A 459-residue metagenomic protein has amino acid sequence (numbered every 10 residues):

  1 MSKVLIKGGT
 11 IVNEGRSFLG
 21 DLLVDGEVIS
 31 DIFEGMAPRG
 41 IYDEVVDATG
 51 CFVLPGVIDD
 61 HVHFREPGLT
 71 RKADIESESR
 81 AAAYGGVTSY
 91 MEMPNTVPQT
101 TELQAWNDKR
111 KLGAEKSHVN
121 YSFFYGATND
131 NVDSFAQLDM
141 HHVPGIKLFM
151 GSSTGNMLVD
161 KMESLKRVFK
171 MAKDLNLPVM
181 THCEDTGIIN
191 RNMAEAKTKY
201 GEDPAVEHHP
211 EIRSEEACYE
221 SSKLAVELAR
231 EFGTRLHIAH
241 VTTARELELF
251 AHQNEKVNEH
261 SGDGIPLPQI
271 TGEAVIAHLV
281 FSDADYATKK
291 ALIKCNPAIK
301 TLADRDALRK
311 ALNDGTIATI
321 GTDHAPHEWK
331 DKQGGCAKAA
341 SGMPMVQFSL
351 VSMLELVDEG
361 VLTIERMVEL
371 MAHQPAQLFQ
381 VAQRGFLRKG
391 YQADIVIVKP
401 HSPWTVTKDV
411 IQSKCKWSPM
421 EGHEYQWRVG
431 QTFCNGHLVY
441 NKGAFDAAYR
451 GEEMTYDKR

Functional and structural regions predicted by a protein language model:
M1-L5, T10-P55: Histidine-rich, glycine-flanked metal-binding segment
G9, L22, E27, G50 (+16 more regions): Divalent metal-coordination and catalytic microenvironments
C51-K116: Metal-associated gating/positioning segment near the N- to mid-region
K72-S79, N129-L138: Short, acidic/polar
K111-A127: A glycine-rich helix N-cap at a beta->alpha junction
D133-I320: Histidine/acidic residue-rich metal-binding segments in metalloenzymes
D203-L224, L228-G233, L292, K310-I320 (+1 more regions): His/Asp/Glu-enriched, well-ordered alpha-helical/loop segment that forms or immediately abuts the divalent-metal
G335, K389-T455: C-terminal cap of metal-dependent C-N hydrolases
